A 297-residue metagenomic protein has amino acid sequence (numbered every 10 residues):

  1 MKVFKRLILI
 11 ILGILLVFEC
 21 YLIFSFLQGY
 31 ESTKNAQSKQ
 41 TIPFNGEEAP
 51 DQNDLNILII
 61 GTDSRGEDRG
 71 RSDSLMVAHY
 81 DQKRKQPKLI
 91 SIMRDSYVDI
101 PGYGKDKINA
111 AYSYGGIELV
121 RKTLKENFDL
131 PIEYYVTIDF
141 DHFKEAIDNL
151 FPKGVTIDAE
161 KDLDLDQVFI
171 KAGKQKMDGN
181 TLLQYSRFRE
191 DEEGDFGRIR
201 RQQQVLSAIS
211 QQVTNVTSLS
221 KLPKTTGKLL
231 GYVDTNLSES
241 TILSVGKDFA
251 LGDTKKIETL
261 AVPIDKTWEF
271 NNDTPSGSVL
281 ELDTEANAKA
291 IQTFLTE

Functional and structural regions predicted by a protein language model:
M1-L7: N-terminal Lys/Arg-rich, disordered targeting/topogenic segments
I10-G13, F18-E297: Non-catalytic, solvent-exposed segments at the cell envelope interface
